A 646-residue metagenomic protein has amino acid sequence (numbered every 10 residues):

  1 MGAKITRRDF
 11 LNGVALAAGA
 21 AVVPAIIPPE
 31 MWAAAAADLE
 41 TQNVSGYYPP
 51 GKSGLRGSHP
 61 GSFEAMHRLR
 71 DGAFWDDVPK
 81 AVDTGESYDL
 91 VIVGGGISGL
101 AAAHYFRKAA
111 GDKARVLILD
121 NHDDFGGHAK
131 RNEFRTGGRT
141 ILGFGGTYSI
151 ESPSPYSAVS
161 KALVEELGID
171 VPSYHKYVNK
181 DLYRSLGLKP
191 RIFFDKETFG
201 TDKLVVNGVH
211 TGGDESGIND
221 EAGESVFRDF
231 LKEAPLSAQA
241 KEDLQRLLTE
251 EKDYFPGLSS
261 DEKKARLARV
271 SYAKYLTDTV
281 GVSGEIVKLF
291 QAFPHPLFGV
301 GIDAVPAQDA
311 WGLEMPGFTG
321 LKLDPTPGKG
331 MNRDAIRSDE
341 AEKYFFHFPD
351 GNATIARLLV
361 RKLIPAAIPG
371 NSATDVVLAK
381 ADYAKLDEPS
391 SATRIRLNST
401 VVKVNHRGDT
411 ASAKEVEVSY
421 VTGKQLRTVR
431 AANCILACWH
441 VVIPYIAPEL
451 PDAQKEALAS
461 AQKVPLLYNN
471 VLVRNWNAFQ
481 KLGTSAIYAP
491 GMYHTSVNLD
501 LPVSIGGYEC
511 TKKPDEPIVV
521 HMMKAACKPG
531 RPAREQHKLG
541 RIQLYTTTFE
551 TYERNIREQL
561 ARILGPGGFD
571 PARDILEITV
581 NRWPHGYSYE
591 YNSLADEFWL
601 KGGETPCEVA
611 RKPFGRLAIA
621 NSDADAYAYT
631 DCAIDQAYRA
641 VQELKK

Functional and structural regions predicted by a protein language model:
M1-A18: N-terminal secretory signal peptides and thylakoid transit peptides that target proteins across membranes
I27-D38: Signal peptide processing junction and immediate N-terminal pro/mature segment of secreted/exported proteins
D38-P79, E133, K189, E197-T198 (+4 more regions): Conserved flavin/dinucleotide-binding core of flavoenzymes
N43-V44, Y48-G51, G126-A158, P316-S338: Glycine-rich active-site loop/strand segments that organize a redox cofactor
D77-A265: N-terminal glycine-rich phosphate/pyrophosphate-binding loop and immediately adjacent elements
D89-H104, L119-H122, L397, V401 (+5 more regions): Conserved beta-strand->loop/alpha-helix structural units within folded catalytic cores of enzymes with alpha/beta
P235-S399, T410-A413: Active-site/ligand-binding neighborhood in enzyme catalytic cores
P389, T393, L397-H521, A525-R531: Mid-domain catalytic core of redox enzymes that form a hydrophobic substrate pocket/lid adjacent to a catalytic redox
